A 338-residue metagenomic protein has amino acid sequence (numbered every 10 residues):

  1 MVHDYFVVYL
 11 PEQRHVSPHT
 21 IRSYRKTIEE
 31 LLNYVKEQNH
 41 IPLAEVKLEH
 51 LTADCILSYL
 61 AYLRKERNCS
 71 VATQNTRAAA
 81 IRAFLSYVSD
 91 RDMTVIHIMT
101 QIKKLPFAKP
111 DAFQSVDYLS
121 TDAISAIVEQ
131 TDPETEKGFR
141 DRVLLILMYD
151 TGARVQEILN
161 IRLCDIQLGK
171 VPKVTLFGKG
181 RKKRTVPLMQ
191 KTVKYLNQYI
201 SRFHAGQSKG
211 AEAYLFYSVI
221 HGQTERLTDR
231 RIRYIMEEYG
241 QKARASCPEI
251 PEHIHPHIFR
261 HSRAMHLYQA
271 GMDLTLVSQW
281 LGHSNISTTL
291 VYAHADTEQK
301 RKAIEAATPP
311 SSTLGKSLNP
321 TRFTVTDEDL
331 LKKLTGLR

Functional and structural regions predicted by a protein language model:
M1-R338: Conserved catalytic core of the tyrosine transesterase superfamily
